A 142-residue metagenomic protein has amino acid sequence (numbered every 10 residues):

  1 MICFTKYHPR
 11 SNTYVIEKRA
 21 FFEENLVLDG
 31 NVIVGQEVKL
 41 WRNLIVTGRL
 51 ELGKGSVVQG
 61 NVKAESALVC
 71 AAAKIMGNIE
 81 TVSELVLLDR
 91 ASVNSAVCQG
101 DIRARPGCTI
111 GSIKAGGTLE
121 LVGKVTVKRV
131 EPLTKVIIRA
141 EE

Functional and structural regions predicted by a protein language model:
M1-E142: Extended beta-solenoid/beta-helix repeat architectures
